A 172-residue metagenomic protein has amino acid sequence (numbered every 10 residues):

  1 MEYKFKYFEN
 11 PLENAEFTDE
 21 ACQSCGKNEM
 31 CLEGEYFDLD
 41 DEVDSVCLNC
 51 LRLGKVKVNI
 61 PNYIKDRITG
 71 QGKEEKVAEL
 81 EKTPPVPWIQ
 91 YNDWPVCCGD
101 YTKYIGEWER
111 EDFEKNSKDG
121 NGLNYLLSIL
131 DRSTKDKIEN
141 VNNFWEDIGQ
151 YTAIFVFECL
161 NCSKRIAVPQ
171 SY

Functional and structural regions predicted by a protein language model:
M1-Y172: Preference for intrinsically disordered or flexible, low-complexity segments and adjacent hinge/connector residues
